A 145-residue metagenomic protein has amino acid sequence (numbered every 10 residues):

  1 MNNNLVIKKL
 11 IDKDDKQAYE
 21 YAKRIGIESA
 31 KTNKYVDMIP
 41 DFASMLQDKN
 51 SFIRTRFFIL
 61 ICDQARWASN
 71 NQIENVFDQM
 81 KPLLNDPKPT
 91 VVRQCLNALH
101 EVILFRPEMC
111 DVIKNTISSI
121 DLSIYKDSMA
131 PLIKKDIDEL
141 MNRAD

Functional and structural regions predicted by a protein language model:
M1-R24: N-terminal "cap/leader" segments of large eukaryotic alpha-helical scaffolds
N2-N3, K114-D145: Eukaryotic acidic, Ser/Thr-rich intrinsically disordered low-complexity regions
L5-I7, D41-A43, I73, F77-K81 (+1 more regions): Buried hydrophobic core positions in alpha-solenoid tandem helical repeats
K13-D15, K49-S51, P87-K88, Y125-K126 (+1 more regions): Short inter-helical turns and helix N-cap capping residues of alpha-solenoid HEAT/ARM repeat scaffolds
K23-R24, I59-D63, N97-A98, K135-E139: Residue-level signature of alpha-solenoid helical repeat scaffolds
I27-D37, A65-I73, V102-I113, R143-D145: Flexible loop/turn segments at the boundaries of HEAT repeats in alpha-solenoid HEAT proteins
D48-P87: Helix-adjacent hinge/juxtasegments
